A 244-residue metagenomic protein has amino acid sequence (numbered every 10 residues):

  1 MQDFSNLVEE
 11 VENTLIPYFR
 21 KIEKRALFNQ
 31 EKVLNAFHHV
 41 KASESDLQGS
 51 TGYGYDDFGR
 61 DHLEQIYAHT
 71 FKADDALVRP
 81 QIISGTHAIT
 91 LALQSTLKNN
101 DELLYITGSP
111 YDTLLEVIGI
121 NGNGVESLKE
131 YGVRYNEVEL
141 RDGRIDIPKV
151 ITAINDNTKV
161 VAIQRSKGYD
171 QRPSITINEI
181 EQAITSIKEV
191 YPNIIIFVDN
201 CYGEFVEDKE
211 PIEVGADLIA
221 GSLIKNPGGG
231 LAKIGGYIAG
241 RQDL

Functional and structural regions predicted by a protein language model:
Q2-I16, E23, V33-H39, S43-D46 (+3 more regions): Conserved PLP-enzyme active-site core in the AAT-like
A26-Q30: Acidic, PIN/NYN-like endoribonuclease modules and their adjacent C-terminal/linker elements
L47-L77: Active-site-flanking structural segment that lines cofactor/substrate pockets
L77-V78, N136: Structural signal for short hydrophobic segments within the conserved structured cores of catalytic domains across
